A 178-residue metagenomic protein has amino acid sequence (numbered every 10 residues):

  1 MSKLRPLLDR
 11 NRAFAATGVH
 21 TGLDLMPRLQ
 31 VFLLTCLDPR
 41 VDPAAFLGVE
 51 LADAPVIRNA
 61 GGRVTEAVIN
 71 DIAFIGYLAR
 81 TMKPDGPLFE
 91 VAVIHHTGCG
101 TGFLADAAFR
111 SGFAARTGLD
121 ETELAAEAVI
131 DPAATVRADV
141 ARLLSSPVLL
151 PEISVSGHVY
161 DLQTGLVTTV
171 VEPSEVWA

Functional and structural regions predicted by a protein language model:
M1-P27, G62-V64, N70, F74-L88 (+1 more regions): Divalent-metal-activated hydrolytic enzyme cores
V19-A73: Conserved beta-strand-loop surface patch within small alpha/beta domains used for substrate/adaptor or ligand engagement
L34-C36, R58, A92-H96, H158-D161: Short beta-strand segments
L37-R40, T97-T101: Gly/Ser/Thr-rich loops at beta-strand to alpha-helix junctions that form or flank small-molecule/cofactor-binding
D53, E90-V91: The start of beta-strands in P-loop NTPase/AAA+ ATPase cores
